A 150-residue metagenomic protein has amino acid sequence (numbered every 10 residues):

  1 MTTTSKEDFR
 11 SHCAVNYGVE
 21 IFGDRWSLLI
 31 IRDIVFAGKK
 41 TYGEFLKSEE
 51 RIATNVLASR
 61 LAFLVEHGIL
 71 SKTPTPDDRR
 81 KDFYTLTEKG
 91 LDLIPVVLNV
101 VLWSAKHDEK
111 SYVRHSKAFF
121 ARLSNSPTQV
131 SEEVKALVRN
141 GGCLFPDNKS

Functional and structural regions predicted by a protein language model:
M1-V19: Short, Lys/Arg-enriched N-terminal segment that forms or immediately precedes the first helix of a structured domain
C13-I52: N-terminal helix-turn-helix DNA-binding core of bacterial DNA-binding proteins
G23, P76-N99: Basic, amphipathic "hinge/linker" alpha-helix immediately C-terminal to the N-terminal HTH DNA-binding motif
G38, G68, S104-D108: A general structural signal marking secondary-structure boundaries and capping sites
G43, A62, D82: Residues within the helices of the helix-turn-helix
S48-R79: Canonical helix-turn-helix DNA-binding module
P95-S150: C-terminal regulatory/oligomerization modules of transcriptional regulators
